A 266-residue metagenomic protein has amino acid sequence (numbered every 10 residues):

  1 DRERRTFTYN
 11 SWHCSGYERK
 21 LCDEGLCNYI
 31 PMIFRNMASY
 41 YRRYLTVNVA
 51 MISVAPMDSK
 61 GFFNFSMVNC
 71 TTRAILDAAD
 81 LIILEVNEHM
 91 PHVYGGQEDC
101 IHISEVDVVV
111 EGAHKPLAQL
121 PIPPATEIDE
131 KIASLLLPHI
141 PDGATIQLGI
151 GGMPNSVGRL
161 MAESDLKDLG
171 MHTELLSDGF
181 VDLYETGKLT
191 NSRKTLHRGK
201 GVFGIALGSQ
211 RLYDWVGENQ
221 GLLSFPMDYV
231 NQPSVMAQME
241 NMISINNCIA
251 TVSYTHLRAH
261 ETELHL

Functional and structural regions predicted by a protein language model:
D1-T190, K194-W215, G221-S224, Y254: Metallocofactor- and cofactor-centric catalytic cores in central/energy metabolism, strongly enriched
H139, Y229-Q232: Phosphate-interacting basic helix/loop segments used at nucleotide- and nucleic-acid interfaces
S209, N231-V235: Polar helix-capping/helix-linker motif
M227-Y229, C248-T251: Histidine- and/or cysteine-centered catalytic micro-motif in compact active-site loops
M236-C248: Structured beta-strand/loop patches that form or line metal/cofactor-binding pockets in enzymes
T255, A259-L264: Conserved small/polar residues in nucleotide/adenosyl-binding loops
